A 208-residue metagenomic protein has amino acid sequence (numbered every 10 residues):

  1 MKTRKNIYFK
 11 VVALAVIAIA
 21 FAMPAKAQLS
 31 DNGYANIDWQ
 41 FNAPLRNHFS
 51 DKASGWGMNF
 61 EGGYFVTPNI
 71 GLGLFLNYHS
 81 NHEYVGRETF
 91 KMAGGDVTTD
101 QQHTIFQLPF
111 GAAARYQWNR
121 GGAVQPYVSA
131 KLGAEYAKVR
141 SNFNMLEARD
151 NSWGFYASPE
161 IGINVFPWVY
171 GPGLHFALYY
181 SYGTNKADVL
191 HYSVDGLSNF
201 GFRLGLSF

Functional and structural regions predicted by a protein language model:
M1-D31: Cleavable N-terminal export/targeting peptides
K2, T67-G71, H79, Q107 (+3 more regions): A general secondary-structure boundary signal
A25-L72, S207: Short glycine/proline- and aromatic-enriched beta-strand/turn motifs that initiate or cap beta-hairpins
D31-G33, K52-W56, T104-F110, V124 (+2 more regions): Residues that define the transmembrane beta-barrel architecture of outer-membrane proteins
N32, F41, E61-F143, G154 (+1 more regions): Gram-negative (and chloroplast) outer-membrane scaffold detector with strong preference for beta-barrel transmembrane
I37, M58-F60, A112-A114, V128 (+3 more regions): Membrane-embedded beta-strands of outer-membrane beta-barrel proteins, especially the hydrophobic/small aromatic
N47-S54, Y84-K91, K138-E147, K186-S193: Outer-membrane beta-barrel translocator domains and adjoining extracellular loop/strand segments of Gram-negative
S80-R87, G162-F208: Predominantly the C-terminal beta-signal and adjacent terminal strand-loop region of outer-membrane beta-barrel
